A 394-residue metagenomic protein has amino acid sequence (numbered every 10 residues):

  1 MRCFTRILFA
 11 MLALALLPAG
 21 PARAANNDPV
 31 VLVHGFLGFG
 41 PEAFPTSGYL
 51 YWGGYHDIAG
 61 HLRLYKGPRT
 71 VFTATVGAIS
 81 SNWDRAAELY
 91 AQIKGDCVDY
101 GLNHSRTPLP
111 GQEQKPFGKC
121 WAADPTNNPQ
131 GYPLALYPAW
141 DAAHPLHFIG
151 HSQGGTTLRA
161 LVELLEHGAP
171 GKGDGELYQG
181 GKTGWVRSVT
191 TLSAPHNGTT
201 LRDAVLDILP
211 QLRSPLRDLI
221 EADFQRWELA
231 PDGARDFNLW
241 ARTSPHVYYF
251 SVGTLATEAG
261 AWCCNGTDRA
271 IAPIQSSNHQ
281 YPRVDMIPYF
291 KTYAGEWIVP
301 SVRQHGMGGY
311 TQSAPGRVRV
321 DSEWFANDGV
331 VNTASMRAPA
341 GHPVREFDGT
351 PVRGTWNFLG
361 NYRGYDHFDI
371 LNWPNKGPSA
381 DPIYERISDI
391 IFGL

Functional and structural regions predicted by a protein language model:
M1-R6: Positively charged n-region of N-terminal signal peptides that target proteins for export
I7, N26, V320-D321: Homeobox/homeodomain signature
I7, T70-A74, T311: Generic alpha-helix detector with strongest preference for long hydrophobic helices that associate with membranes
I7-L17: Bacterial N-terminal signal peptides
A19-P21: N-terminal signal peptide c-region/cleavage motif recognized by signal peptidases
R23-I149, Q153-A194, G198-D207, V352-L394: N-terminal non-catalytic accessory region
E163-L394: Helical cap/lid subdomain of alpha/beta-hydrolase-fold lipid enzymes that gates access to the catalytic pocket
